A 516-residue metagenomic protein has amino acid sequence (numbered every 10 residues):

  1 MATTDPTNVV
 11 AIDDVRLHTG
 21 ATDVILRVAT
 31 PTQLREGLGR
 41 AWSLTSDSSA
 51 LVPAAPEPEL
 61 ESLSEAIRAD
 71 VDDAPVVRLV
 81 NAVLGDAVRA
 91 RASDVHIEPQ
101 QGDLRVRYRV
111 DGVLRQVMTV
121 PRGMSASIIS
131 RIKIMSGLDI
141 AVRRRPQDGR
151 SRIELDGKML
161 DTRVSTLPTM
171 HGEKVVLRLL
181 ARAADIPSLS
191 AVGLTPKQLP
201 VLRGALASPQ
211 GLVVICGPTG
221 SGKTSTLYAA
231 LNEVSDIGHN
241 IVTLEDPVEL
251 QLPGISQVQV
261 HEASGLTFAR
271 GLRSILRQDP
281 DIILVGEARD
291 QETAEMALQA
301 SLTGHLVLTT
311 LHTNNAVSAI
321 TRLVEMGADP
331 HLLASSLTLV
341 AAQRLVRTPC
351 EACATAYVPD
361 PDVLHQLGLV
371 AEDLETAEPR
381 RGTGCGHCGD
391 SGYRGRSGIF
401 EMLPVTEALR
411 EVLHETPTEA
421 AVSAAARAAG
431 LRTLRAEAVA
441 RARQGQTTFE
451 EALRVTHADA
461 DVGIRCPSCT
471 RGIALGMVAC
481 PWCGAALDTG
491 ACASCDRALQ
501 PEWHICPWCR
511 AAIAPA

Functional and structural regions predicted by a protein language model:
M1-P53, G445: Divalent-cation
H18-G20, E61, Y108: Acidic/polar active-site rim loop that often engages polyanionic ligands
P31-A82, A90: Charged, low-hydrophobicity low-complexity segments
A69-D86, A90-A516: Short, flexible helix-loop junctions that flank or precede catalytic/ligand sites
